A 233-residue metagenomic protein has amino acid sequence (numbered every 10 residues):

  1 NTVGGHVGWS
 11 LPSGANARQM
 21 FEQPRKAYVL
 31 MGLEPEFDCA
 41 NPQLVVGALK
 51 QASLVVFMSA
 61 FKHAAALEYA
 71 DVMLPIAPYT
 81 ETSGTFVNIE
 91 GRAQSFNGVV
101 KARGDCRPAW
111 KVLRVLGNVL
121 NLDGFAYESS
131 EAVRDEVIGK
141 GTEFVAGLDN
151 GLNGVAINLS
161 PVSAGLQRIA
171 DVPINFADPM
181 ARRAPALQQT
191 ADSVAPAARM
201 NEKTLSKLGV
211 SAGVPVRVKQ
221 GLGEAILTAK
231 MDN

Functional and structural regions predicted by a protein language model:
T2-D105, V112-R114, V119-D123, E131-N233: A cross-kingdom feature strongest in bacterial/archaeal respiratory oxidoreductases
Y127: Metal- or metallocofactor-binding catalytic centers and their adjacent structured scaffolds across diverse enzyme
